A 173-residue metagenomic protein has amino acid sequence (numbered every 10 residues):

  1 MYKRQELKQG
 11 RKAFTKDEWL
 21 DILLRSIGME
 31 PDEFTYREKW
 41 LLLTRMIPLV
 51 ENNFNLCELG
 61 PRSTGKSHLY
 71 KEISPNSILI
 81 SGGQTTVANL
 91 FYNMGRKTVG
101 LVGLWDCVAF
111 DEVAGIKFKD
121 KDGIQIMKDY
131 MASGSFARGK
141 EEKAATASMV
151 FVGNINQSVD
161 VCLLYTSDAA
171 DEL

Functional and structural regions predicted by a protein language model:
M1-Q5, Y165-L173: Conserved small/polar residues in nucleotide/adenosyl-binding loops
K3-D32: Charged, amphipathic alpha-helical linker segments immediately N-terminal to NTP-binding catalytic cores
L7-R11, L23, L90, M127 (+1 more regions): Generic structural signal of hydrophobic/aromatic residues within well-ordered alpha-helices of folded domains
Q9-F14, L79-T85, L173: Short, exposed beta-strand "edge-strand" segments with a Pro/Gly-rich flavor and a Y/T-containing core
E30-V161: Conserved ASCE/P-loop NTPase catalytic core
